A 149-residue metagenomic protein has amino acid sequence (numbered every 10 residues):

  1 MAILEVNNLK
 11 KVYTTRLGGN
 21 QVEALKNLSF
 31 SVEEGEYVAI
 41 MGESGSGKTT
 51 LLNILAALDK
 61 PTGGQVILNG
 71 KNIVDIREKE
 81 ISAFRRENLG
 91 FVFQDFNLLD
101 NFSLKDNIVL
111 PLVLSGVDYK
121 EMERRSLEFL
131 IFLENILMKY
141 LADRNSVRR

Functional and structural regions predicted by a protein language model:
I3, V12-N27: A short, flexible loop at the N-terminus of ABC-type nucleotide-binding domains that lies
T14-G18, V109-E121: ABC-type ATPase nucleotide-binding domains, specifically the catalytic core motifs of the NBD
G19-V22, I73-G90: ABC ATPase NBD coupling module
M41-E43: The feature captures the beta-strand-to-loop junction immediately N-terminal to the Walker
A56: Helix-to-loop junction immediately C-terminal to a conserved catalytic motif
G64-N72: Conserved ABC transporter NBD signature motif
D75-E78, F129-R144: Conserved ABC nucleotide-binding domain
L99-L110: Short coil-to-helix segment of the ABC ATPase nucleotide-binding domain corresponding to the Q-loop/switch region
